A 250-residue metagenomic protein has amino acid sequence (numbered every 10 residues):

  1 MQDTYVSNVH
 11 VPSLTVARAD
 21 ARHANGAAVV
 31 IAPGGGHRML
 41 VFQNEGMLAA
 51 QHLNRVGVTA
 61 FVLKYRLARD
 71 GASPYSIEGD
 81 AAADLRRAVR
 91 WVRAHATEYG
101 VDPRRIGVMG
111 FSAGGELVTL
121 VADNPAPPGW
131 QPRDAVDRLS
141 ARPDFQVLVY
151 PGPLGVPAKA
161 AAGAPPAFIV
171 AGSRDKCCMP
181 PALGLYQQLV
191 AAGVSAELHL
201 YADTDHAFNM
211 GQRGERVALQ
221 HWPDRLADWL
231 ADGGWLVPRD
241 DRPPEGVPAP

Functional and structural regions predicted by a protein language model:
M1-V101, D205-A218: Serine-hydrolase catalytic machinery in alpha/beta-hydrolase-like enzymes
P33-R38, S112, S173-D175: Active-site glycine-rich loops that stabilize anionic/oxyanionic intermediates across multiple enzyme folds
A83-A164, P243-A249: Primarily recognizes the serine-hydrolase "nucleophile elbow" in alpha/beta-hydrolase and SGNH/GDSL folds
L85-V89, Y186, A227: Generic structural signal for well-ordered alpha-helices, preferentially at hydrophobic/aromatic core positions
F168-A171: Short beta-strand/loop motif that positions the catalytic acidic residue of the alpha/beta-hydrolase fold
S173-K176, D203-D205: Acidic beta-to-alpha connecting loop that harbors the catalytic carboxylate
K176-G184: Conserved alpha/beta-hydrolase "acid-adjacent" motif
V190-P250: C-terminal catalytic histidine-bearing segment of alpha/beta-hydrolase fold enzymes
